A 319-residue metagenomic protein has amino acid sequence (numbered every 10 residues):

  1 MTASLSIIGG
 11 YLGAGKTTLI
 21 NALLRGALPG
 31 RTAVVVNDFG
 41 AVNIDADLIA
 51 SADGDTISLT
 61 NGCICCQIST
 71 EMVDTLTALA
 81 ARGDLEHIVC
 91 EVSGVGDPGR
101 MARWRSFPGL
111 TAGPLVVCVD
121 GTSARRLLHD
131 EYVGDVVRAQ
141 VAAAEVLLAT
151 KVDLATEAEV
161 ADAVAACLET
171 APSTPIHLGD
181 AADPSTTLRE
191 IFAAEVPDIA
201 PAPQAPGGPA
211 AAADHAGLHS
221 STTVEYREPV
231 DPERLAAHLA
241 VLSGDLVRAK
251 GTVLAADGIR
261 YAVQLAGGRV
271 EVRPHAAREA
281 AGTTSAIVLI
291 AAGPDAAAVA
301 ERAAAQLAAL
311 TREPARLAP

Functional and structural regions predicted by a protein language model:
T2-D135: Nucleotide-state-sensitive switch-loop elements of NTP-binding domains
S4, I68-E71, D97, V133-Q140 (+4 more regions): Helical mechanochemical/support elements of P-loop NTPase systems and associated helical scaffolds
G10, A22, T150-K151, A291: Short glycine-centered, acidic/aromatic-flanked micro-motifs in structured strand/loop junctions that mark active-site
L24, E91, A102, R138 (+3 more regions): Short amphipathic alpha-helical segments and helix-helix/interface helices
A33-V34, V89, T111-D120, A139-V152 (+1 more regions): Conserved beta-strand/loop subsegment of P-loop NTPase cores
T75, R100-W104, Q140-A143, D162-A166: Alpha-helical scaffold elements adjacent to nucleotide-binding pockets in ATP/GTP-utilizing enzyme cores
G109, A139, A277-A281: Short glycine/proline-enriched loop/turn "hinge" motifs that connect secondary-structure elements and lie
V146, V152-A286, A291-P319: C-terminal accessory "lid"/substrate-recognition subdomains
